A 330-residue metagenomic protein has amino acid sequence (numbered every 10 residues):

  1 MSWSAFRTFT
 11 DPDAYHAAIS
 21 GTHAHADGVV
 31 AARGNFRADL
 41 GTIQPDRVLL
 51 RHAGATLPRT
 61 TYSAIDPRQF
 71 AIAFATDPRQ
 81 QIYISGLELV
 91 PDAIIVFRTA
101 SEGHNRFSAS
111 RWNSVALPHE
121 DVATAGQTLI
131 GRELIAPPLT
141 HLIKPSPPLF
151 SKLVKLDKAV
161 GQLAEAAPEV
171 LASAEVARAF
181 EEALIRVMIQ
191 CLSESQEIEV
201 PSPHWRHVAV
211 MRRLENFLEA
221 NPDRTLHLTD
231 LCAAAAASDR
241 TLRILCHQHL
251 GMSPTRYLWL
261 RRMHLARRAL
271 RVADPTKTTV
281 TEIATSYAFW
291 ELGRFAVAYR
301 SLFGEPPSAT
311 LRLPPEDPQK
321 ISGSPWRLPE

Functional and structural regions predicted by a protein language model:
M1-N35, Q81-P222, H227-T229, A233-D239 (+3 more regions): Alpha-helical bundle regulatory/interaction domains
R33-F36, Q44, V48-I65: Conserved short histidine dyad/triad with adjacent acidic residue
T42, L50-H52, I72, I94-V96 (+1 more regions): Conserved hydrophobic/aromatic beta-strand scaffold that supports enzyme active sites
T56, A75-D77, P118: Solvent-exposed residues in well-ordered beta-strands and their adjoining turns, especially edge/terminal strands
A64-Q80: Short, conserved beta-strand element in jelly-roll/cupin
I65, H207, W259: Short, conserved glycine- and acidic-residue-centered signature motifs in active-site or ligand-binding loops
L242, C246, R294-F295, Y299: Short hydrophobic/aromatic patch on the recognition helix
L250, L258, R262-R267, R300-F303: C-terminal flanking helix
